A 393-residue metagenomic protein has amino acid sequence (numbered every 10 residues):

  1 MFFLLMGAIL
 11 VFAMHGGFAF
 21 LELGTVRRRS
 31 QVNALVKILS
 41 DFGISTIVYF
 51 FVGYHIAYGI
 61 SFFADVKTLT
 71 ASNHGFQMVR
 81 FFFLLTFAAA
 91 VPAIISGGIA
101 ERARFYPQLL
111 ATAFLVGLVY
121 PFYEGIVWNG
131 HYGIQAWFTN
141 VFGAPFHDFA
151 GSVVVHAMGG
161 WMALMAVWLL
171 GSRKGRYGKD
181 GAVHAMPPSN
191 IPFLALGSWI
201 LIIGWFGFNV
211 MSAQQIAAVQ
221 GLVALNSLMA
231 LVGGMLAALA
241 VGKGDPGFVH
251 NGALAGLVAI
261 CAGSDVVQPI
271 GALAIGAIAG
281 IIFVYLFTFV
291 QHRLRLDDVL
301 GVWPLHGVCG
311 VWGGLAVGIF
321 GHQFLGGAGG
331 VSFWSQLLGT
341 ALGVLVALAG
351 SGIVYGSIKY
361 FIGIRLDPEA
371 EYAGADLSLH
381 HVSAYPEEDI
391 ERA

Functional and structural regions predicted by a protein language model:
M1-A393: Hydrophobic alpha-helical transmembrane bundles of multi-pass membrane proteins
